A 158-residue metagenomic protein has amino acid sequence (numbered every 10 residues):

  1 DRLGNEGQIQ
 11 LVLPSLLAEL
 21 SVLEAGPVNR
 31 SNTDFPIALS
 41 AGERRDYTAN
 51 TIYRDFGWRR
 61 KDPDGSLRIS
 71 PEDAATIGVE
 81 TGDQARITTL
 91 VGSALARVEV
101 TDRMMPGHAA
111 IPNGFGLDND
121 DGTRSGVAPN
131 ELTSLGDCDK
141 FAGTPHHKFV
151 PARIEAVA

Functional and structural regions predicted by a protein language model:
D1-G57: Long, low-complexity segments enriched in small/aliphatic residues
D55-R68, E72-A158: Long, contiguous, secondary-structure-rich segments that constitute the structural scaffold of globular domains
